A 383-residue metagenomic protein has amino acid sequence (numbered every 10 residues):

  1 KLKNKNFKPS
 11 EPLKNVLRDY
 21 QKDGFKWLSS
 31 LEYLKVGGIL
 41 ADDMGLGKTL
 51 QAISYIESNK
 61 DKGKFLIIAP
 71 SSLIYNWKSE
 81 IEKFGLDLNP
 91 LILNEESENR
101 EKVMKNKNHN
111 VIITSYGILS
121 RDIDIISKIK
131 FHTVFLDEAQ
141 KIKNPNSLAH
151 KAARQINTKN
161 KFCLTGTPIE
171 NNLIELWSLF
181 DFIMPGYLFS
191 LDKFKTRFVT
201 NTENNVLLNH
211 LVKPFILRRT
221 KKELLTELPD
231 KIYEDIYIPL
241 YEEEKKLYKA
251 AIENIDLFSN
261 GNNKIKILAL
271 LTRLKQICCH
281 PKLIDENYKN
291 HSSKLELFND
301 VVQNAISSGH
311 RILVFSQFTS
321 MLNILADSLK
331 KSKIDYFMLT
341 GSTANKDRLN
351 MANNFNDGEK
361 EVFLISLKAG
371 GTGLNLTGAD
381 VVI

Functional and structural regions predicted by a protein language model:
L2-E203, N209-I383: ASCE P-loop NTPase motor core, strongest for the SF2 helicase catalytic module
